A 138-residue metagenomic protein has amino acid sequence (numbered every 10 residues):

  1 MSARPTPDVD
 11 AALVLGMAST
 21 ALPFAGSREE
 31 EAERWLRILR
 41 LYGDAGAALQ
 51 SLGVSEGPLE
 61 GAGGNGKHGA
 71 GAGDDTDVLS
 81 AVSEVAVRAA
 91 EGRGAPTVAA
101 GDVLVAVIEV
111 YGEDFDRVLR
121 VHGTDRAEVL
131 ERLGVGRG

Functional and structural regions predicted by a protein language model:
M1-G138: Histone-fold recognition with a strong bias for associated Lys/Arg-rich disordered tails
